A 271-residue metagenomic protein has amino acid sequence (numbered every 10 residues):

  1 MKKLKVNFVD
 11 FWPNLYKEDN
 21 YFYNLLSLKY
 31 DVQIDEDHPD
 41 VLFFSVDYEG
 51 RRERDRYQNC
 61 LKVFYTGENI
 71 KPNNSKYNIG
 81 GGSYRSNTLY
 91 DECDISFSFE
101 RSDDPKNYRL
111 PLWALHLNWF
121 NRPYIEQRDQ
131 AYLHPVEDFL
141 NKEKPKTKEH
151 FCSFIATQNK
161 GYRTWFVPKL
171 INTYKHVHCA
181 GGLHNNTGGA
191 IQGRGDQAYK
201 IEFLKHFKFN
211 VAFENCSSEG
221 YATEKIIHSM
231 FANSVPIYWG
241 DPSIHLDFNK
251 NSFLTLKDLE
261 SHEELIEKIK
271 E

Functional and structural regions predicted by a protein language model:
M1-T255, S261-E264, K268-I269: Nucleotide-sugar donor-binding catalytic core of glycosyltransferases
